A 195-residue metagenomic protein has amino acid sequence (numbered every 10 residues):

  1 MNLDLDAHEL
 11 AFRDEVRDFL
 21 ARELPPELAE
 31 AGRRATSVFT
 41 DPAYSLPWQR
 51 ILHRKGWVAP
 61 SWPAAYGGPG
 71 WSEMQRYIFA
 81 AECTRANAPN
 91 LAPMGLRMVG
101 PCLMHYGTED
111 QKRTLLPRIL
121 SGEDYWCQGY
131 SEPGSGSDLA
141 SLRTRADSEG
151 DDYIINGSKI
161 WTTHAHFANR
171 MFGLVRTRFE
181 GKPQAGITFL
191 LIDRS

Functional and structural regions predicted by a protein language model:
M1-E30, T36, P47, W57-V58 (+4 more regions): Flavin-dependent oxidoreductase catalytic core characteristic of acyl-CoA dehydrogenase/oxidase-like enzymes
D4, H8, F12, T40 (+5 more regions): Catalytic cores of large soluble enzymes that bind and process phosphate-bearing ligands
E9, L20, G56, P63 (+6 more regions): Buried hydrophobic positions in well-ordered alpha/beta secondary-structure cores of metabolic enzymes
G32-T40, A64-G68, V99-H105, S131-G134: Conserved short loop/turn motifs at secondary-structure junctions
L46-R113, P117-E123, H164-R170: Internal helix-loop-helix
G122-Y130: A short, Trp-centered hydrophobic/proline-enriched beta-strand micro-motif
S135-D138, Y153: Hydrophobic, small-residue-rich alpha-helical packing segments that form membrane-like cores
R143, D152, N156-S195: A short core secondary-structure module
